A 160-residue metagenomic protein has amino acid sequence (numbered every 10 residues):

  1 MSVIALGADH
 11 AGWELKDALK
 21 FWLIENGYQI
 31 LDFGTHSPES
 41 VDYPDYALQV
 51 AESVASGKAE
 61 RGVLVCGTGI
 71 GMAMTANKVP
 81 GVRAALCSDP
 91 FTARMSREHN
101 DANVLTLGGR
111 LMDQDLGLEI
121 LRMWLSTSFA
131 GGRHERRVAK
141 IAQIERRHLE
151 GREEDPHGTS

Functional and structural regions predicted by a protein language model:
A5-G7, A11-G12, P90-S160: C-terminal binding/interaction regions
A5-N26, I30: Glycine-rich phosphate/diphosphate-binding loop of Rossmann-like nucleotide-binding domains
G7, F33, V65-C66, C87 (+1 more regions): Structural motif
D17-K20, M74-K78, L118: Short amphipathic alpha-helical segments
N26, V79-P80, N100: Short, structured coil segments at secondary-structure junctions
Q29-S40: A short beta-strand-loop structural module common to alpha/beta enzyme folds
Y46-L86: Helix-adjacent hinge/juxtasegments
